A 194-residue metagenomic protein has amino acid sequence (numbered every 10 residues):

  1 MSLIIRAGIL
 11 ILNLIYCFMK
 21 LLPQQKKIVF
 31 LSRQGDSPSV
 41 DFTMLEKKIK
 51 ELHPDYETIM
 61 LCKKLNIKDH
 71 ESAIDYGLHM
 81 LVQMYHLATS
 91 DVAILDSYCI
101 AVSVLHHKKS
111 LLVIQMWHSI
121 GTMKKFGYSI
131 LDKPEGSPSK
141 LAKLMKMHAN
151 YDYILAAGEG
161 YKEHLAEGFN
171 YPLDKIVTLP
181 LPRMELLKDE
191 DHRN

Functional and structural regions predicted by a protein language model:
M1-H86: N-terminal pre-catalytic "stem/leader" segment of glycosyltransferase-like enzymes
S2-N13, M123-K124, S129-I130, G136-N194: A nucleotide-sugar donor-handling region in carbohydrate enzymes
P38, M60, V113-W117, F169-L173: Tryptophan-centric aromatic hotspots in well-structured domains and transmembrane helices
T43, E71-S137: Extended catalytic core of nucleotide-activated donor transferases of GT-like folds
Y56, L111-L112, D152, D174: A structural micro-motif
E57-T58, D91, A149-I154: Short active-site oxyanion
K64, S97, A157-G160: Helix N-cap/beta->alpha junction signal
